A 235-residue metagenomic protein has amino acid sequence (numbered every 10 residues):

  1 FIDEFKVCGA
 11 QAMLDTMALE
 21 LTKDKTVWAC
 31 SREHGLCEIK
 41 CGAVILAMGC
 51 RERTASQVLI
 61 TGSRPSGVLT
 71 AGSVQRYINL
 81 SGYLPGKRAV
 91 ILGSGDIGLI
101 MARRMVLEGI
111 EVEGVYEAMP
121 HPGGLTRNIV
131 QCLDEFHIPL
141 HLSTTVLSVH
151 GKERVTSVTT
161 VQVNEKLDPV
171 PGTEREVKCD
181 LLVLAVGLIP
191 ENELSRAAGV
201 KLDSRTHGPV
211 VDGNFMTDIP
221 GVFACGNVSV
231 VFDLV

Functional and structural regions predicted by a protein language model:
F1-V235: Residues forming the flavin
